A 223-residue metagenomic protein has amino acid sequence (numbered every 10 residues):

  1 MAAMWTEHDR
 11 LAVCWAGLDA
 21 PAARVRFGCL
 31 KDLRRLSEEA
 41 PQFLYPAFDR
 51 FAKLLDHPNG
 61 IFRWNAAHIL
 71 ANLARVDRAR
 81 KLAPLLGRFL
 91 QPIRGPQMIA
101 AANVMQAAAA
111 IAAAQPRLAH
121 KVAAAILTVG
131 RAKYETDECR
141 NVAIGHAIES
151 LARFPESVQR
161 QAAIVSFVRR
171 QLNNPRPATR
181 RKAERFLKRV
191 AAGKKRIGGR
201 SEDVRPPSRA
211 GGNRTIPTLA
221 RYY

Functional and structural regions predicted by a protein language model:
M1-A40, R180-G193: N-terminal alpha-helical scaffold/docking segments in eukaryotic complex subunits
W5-G17, P41-L54, A79-P92, P116-R131 (+2 more regions): Amphipathic alpha-helical scaffolding segments comprising HEAT/armadillo-like alpha-solenoid repeats
P21-A22, P58-G60, P96-Q97, T136 (+2 more regions): Short inter-helical turns and helix N-cap capping residues of alpha-solenoid HEAT/ARM repeat scaffolds
C29, A66, V104, I144-A147 (+1 more regions): Conserved hydrophobic register position within alpha-solenoid helical repeats
R34-R35, A71, A109-A110, G145-A152 (+1 more regions): Structural signature of alpha-helical solenoid repeat scaffolds
S37-A40, A74, R78, A112-Q115 (+3 more regions): Alpha-solenoid repeat junctions
I111, V129-K182: Extended alpha-helical scaffolding segments
